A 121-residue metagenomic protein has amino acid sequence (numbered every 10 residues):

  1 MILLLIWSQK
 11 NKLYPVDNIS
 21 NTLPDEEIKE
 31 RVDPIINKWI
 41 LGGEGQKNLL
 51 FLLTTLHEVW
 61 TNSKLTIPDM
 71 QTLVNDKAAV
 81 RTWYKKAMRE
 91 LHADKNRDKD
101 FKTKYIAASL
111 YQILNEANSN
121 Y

Functional and structural regions predicted by a protein language model:
M1-I28: Intrinsically disordered, low-complexity N-terminal tails
L23-Y121: N-terminal J-domain/J-like co-chaperone modules of DnaJ/Hsp40 proteins
